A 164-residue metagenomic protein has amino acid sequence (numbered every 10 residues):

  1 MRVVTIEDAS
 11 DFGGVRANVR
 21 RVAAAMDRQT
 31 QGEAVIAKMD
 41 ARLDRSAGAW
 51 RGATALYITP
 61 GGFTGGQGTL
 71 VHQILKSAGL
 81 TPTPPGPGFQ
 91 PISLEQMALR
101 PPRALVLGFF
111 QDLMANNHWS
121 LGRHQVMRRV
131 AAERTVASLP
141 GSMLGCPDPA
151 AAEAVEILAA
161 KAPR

Functional and structural regions predicted by a protein language model:
M1, P91-F110: Proline-aspartate-enriched helix->loop->beta-strand connector
M1-F63, P84-P85, I92, R134-R164: Extracytoplasmic substrate-binding proteins
M1-V4, N116-A132: Ligand-binding "clamshell"
R16, G66-T69, E95, N117-W119: Short, well-ordered secondary-structure micro-motifs
A41, Q90-Q96, S120-V126: Alpha-helical scaffolding within the catalytic cores of extracellular/periplasmic polymer-degrading hydrolases
P60, P87, A104, G108-D112 (+1 more regions): Short secondary-structure boundary segments
Q67-S93: Alpha-helical, coiled-coil/dimerization segments enriched in small aliphatic residues
